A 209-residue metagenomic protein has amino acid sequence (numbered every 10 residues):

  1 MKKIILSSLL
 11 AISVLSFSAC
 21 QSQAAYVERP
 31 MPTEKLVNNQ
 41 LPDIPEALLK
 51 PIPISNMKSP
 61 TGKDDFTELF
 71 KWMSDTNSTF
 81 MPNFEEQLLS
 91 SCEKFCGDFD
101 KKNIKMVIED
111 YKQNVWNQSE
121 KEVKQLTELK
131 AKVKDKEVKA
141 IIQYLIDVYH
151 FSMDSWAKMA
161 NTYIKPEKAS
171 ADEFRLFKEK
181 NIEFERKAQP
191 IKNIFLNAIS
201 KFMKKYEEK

Functional and structural regions predicted by a protein language model:
M1-I4: Positively charged n-region of N-terminal signal peptides that target proteins for export
L6, L10-A11: Hydrophobic alpha-helical targeting segments used for export or membrane insertion
S16-A19: C-terminal motif of bacterial Sec signal peptides marking the signal peptidase cleavage site
Q21-T33: Bacterial Sec signal peptide processing site at the extreme N-terminus
V37-E109, H150-K209: C-terminal amphipathic alpha-helix
Q113-I146, I199-Y206: Short, solvent-exposed, charged loop/turn and helix-capping segments that join or cap alpha-helices on peripheral
